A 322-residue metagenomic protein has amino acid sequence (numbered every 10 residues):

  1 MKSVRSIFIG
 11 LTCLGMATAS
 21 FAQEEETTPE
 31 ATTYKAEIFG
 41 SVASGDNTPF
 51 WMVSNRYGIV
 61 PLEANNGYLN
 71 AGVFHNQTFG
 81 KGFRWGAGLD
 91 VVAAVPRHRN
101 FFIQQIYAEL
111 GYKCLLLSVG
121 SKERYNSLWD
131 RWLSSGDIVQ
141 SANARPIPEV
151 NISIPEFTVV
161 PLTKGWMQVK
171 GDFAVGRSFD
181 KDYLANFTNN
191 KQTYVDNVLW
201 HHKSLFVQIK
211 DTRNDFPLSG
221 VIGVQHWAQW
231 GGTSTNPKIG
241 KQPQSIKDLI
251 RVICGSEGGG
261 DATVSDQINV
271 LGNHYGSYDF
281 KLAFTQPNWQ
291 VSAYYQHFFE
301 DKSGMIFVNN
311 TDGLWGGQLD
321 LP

Functional and structural regions predicted by a protein language model:
M1-P29: Bacterial Sec-dependent N-terminal signal peptides
Q23-Y34, H75-G86, H98, G111-L115 (+4 more regions): Short loop/turn motifs that connect adjacent beta-strands in outer-membrane beta-barrel proteins
E24-L69, F79-L89, G171-V175: Transmembrane beta-strand segments of Gram-negative outer membrane beta-barrel proteins
Y34-D46, W85-A93, L110, L117-E123 (+3 more regions): Transmembrane beta-barrel strands of outer-membrane/channel proteins
R56-V60, D90-A94, S134-Q140, T188-T193 (+2 more regions): Extracellular loop and loop/strand-boundary signature of outer-membrane beta-barrel proteins
L62-A71, N100-Q104, A144-S153, N197-K203 (+2 more regions): Residues that define the transmembrane beta-barrel architecture of outer-membrane proteins
Y125-N236: Internal, well-ordered domain-core segments that constitute the primary functional module of diverse proteins
G220-I222, W230-L321: Long, internal scaffold/assembly segments composed of regular secondary structure
